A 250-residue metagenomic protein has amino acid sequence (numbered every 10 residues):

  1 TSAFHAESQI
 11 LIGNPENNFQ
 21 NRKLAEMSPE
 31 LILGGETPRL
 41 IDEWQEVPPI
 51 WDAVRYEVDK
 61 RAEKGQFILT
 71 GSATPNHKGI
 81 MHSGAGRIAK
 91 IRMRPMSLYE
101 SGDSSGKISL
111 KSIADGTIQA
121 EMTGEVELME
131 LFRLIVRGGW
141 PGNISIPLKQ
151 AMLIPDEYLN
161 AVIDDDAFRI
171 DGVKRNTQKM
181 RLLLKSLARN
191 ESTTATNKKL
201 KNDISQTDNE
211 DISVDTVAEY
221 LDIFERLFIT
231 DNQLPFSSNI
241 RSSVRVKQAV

Functional and structural regions predicted by a protein language model:
T1-E7: P-loop NTPase Walker A phosphate-binding motif
S8-P38: Short glycine-rich substrate-engagement loop in P-loop NTPases that contacts/grips substrate
N17-N18, E46-P48, N76-H77: Catalytic P-loop NTPase motifs of RecA-like helicase/translocase cores
L33-I50: Conserved P-loop NTPase "ATPase switch" module shared by AAA+ and STAND
L40-I41, Q66-S72, R92, S101: Structural recognition of the conserved hydrophobic beta-strand(s) that form the central parallel beta-sheet of P-loop
W51-P75, H82: Conserved catalytic/switch belt of AAA+ P-loop NTPases
K78-T193: Interdomain motor-coupling "hinge/lid" segment immediately C-terminal to the ATP-binding subdomain of NTP-driven enzymes
I144, L148-V250: Accessory nucleic acid-recognition modules appended to NTPase machines
